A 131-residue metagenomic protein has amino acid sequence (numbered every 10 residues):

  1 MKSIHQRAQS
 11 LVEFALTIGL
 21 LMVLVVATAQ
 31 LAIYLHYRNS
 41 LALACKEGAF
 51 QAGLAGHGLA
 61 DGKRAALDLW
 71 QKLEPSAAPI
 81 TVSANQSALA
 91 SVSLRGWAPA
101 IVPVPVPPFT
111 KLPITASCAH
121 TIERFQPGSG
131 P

Functional and structural regions predicted by a protein language model:
M1-R64: Alpha-helical assembly-interface signal, strongest on the long, hydrophobic N-terminal helix that forms
L54-P131: Short, conserved structural patches
